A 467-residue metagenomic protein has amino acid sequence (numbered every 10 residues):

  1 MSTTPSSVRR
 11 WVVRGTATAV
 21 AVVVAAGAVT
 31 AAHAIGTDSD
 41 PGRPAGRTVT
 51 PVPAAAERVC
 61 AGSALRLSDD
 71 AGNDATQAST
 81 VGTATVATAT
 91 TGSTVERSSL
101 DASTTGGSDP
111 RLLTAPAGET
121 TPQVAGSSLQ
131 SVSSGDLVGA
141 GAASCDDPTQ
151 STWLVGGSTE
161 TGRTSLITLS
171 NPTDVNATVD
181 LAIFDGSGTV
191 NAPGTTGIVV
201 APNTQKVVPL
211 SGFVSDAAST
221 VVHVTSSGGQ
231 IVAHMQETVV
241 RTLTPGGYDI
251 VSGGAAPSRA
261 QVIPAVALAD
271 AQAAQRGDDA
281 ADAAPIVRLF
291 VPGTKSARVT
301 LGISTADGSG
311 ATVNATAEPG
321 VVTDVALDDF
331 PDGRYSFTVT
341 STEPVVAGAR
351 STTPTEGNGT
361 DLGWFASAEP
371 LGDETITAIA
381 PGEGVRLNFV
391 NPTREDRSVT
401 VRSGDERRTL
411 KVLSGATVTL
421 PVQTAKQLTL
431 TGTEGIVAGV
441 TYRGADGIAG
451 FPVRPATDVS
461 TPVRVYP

Functional and structural regions predicted by a protein language model:
M1-V8: N-terminal Lys/Arg-rich, disordered targeting/topogenic segments
R9-G72, L129-T168, A233-P292, V346-R394 (+1 more regions): Conserved functional hotspot residues at active sites or interaction interfaces
R14-A34, V222, Q230-A233, V299-L301 (+3 more regions): Hydrophobic alpha-helical membrane segments, chiefly transmembrane helices and signal peptide h-regions, characterized
T48, L169-T189, S226-S227, A281-S309 (+3 more regions): Short acidic, flexible loop segments centered on an aromatic residue
R66-S108: Extracytoplasmic/periplasmic/luminal assembly and interaction segments in envelope/secretory/respiratory proteins
S93-G107, G188-A217, G308-R334, S403-Q427 (+1 more regions): Intrinsically disordered, low-complexity Pro/Gly/Ser/Thr-rich segments with frequent PxxP/GP/PP motifs and embedded
T104-G139, T168, P172-D174, V199-D249 (+3 more regions): Hydrophobic, ordered structural segments
D249-S341: Long, internal scaffold/assembly segments composed of regular secondary structure
